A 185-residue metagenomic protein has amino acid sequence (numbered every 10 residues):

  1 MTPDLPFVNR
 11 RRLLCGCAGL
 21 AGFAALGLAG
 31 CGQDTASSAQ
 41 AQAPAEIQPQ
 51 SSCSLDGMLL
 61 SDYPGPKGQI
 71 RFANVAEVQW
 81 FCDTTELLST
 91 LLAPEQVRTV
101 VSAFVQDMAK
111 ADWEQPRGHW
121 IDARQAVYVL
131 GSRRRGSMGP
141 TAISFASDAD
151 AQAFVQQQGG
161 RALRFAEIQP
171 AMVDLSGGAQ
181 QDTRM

Functional and structural regions predicted by a protein language model:
M1-R12, G16-A29: N-terminal secretory signal peptides
G32-D34: Bacterial signal peptide processing site
A36, S61: Short functional micro-motifs and their immediate structural scaffolds
P49: Short metal-coordination and nucleic-acid-contact micro-motifs, chiefly zinc-binding Cys/His arrays
C53: Short cysteine-rich clusters marking metal-coordination/redox-active sites
G57: Cys/His-coordinated zinc-binding microdomains
E77-E114, H119: Mid-length scaffold segments of soluble, non-membrane domains
V101-F154, Q158-F165: Thiol/selenol-based redox catalytic cores and closely related redox-interacting motifs
